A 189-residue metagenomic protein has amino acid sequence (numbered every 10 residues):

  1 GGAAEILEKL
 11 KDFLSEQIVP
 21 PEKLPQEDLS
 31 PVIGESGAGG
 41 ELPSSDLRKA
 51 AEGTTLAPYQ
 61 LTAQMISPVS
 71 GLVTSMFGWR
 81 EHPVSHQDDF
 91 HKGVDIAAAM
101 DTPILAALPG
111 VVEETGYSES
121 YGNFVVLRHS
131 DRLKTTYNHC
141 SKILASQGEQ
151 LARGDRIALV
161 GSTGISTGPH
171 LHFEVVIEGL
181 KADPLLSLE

Functional and structural regions predicted by a protein language model:
G1-P68: Non-catalytic extracellular/periplasmic "stalk" and linker regions immediately N-terminal to catalytic or recognition
Q64-E189: Catalytic cores of peptidoglycan-degrading enzymes
